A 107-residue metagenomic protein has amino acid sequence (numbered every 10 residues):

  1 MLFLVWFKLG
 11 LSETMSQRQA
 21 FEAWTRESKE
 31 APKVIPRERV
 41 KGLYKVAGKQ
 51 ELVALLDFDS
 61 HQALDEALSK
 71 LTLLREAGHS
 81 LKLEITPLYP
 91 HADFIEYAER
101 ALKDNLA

Functional and structural regions predicted by a protein language model:
M1-G42, V46-Q50, Y89-A107: Short S/T/G/P-rich N-terminal loop/turn motif that feeds into the first structured element of a domain
L4-K8, Y44-L71: Short, well-ordered beta-strand segments in beta-rich or mixed alpha/beta enzyme and ligand-binding folds
Q17-A23, L56-D59, T72-L74, S80 (+2 more regions): Generic preference for flexible, low-structure residues
K29, K33-R37, D59-Y89: An amphipathic, aromatic/His-enriched active-site/gating alpha helix that lines ligand/cofactor pockets
